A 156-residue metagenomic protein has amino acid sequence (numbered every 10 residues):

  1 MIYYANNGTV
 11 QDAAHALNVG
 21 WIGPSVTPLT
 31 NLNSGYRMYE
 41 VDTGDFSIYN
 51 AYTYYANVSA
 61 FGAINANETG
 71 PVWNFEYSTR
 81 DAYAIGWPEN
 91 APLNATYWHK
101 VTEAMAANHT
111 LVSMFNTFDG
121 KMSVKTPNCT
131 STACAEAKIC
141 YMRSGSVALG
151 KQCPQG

Functional and structural regions predicted by a protein language model:
M1-G156: Metal-dependent phosphoesterase/phosphodiesterase active-site architecture
